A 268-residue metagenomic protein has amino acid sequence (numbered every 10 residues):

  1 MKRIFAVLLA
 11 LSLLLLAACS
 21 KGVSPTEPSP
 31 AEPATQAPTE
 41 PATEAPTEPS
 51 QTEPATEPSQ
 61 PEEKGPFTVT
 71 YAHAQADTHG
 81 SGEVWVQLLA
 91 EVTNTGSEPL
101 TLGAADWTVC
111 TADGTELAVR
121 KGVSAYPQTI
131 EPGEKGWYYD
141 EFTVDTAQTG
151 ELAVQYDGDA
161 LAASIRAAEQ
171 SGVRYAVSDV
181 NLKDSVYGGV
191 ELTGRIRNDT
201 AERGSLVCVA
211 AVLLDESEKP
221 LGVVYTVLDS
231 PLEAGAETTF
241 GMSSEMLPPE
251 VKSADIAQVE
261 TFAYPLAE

Functional and structural regions predicted by a protein language model:
M1-I4, L8-L9: Positively charged n-region of N-terminal signal peptides that target proteins for export
L15-A18: C-terminal motif of bacterial Sec signal peptides marking the signal peptidase cleavage site
S20-G22: Bacterial signal peptide processing site
E57-V84, D157-G188: Low-complexity, acidic Ser/Thr/Pro/Gly-rich terminal tails and inter-domain linkers that flank the onset of structured
Q87-V92, C110, G114-Y139, P220-P248: A cross-kingdom feature marking solvent-exposed beta-strand/loop segments within repeated, beta-rich binding/scaffold
V92-S97, I196-T200: Asparagine-centered strand-capping/turn motif at beta-strand->loop junctions
S97-L102, A112, E116-L117, T149 (+2 more regions): Short acidic/proline- and small/hydrophobic-mixed sequence motifs that coincide with surface turns and coil-to-beta
V144-L182, L247-E268: Terminal connector regions
